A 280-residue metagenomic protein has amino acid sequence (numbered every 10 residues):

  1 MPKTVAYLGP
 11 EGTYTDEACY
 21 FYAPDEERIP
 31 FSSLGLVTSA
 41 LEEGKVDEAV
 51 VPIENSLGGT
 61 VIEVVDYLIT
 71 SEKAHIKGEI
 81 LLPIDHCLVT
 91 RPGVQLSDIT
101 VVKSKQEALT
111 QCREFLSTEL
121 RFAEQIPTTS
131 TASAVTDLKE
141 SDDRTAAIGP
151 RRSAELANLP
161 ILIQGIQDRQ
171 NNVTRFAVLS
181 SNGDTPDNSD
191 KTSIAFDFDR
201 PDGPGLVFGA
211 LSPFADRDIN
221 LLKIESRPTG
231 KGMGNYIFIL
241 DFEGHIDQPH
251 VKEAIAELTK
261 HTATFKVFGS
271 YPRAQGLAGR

Functional and structural regions predicted by a protein language model:
M1-R280: Domain-level signature for soluble enzymes in the chorismate/prephenate branch of the shikimate pathway
